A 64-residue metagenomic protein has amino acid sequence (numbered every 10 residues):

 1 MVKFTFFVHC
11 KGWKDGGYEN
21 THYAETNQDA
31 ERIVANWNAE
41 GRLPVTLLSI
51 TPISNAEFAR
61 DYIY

Functional and structural regions predicted by a protein language model:
M1-Y18: Short aromatic-glycine-(Arg/Gly/Cys) micro-motifs in beta-strand/loop hairpins
K3, Q28, V45-L48: Compositionally biased, low-complexity intrinsically disordered regions
T5-V8, A24, A59: Compositionally biased, low-structure terminal segments
H9-W13, N27, I50-N55: Generic structural motif
D15-Q28: A short, exposed loop/beta-hairpin motif centered on an aromatic-Gly-Thr core
N36-Y64: Short, mixed-charge low-complexity intrinsically disordered segments
